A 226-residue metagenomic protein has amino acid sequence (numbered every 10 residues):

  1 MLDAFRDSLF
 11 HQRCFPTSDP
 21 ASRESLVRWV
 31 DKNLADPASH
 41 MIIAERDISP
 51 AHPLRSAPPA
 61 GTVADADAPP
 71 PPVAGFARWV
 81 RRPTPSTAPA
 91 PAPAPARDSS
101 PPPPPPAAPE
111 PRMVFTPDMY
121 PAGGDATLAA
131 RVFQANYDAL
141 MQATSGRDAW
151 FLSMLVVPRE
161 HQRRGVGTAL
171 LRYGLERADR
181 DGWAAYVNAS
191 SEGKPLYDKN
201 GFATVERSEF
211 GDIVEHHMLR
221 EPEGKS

Functional and structural regions predicted by a protein language model:
M1: Non-catalytic, usually N-terminal nucleic-acid engagement modules in DNA/RNA processing proteins
H11-D67: Active-site rim helix/loop that mediates acceptor-substrate recognition in acyltransferases
D31, S39-E45, P50-L54, F76 (+4 more regions): Short hydrophobic/aromatic beta-strand element in the GNAT-like acyltransferase core that lines or flanks the acyl-donor
R55-Q162: Conserved acyl-donor/pantetheine-binding loop and adjacent beta-alpha core of acyl/acetyltransferases and related
D148-W150, R177-S190: Conserved GNAT acetyl-CoA-binding A-motif
M154-Q162, Y186-P195, F210-E215, L219-G224: Conserved beta-strand-loop-alpha-helix junction that forms the acyl-donor binding cleft
M154-V157, R163-E176, K199: Conserved acetyl-CoA-binding loop-helix of GNAT-fold acetyltransferases
T168, R180-G182, S191-V214: Conserved active-site alpha-helix within GNAT-family acetyltransferase domains
